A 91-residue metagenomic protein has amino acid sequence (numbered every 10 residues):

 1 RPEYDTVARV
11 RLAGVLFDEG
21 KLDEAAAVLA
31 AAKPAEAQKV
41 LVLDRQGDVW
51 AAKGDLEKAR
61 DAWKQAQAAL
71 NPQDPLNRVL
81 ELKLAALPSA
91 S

Functional and structural regions predicted by a protein language model:
R1-Q46, D55, P72: Alpha-helical adaptor scaffolds
A26, A31, R60-Q65, L82-L84: Long, low-complexity, Ser/Thr/Pro- and Asp/Glu-rich intrinsically disordered
L41-D44, A51, A62-Q65: Repeat-based scaffolding regions
D44-G47, N77-V79: Residue-level recognition of hydrophobic positions within alpha-helical transmembrane segments
D55-D74: TPR/TPR-like (Sel1-like) alpha-helical repeat modules
R78-S91: Extracytoplasmic/luminal low-complexity segments enriched in Pro/Gly and acidic/polar residues that act as flexible
